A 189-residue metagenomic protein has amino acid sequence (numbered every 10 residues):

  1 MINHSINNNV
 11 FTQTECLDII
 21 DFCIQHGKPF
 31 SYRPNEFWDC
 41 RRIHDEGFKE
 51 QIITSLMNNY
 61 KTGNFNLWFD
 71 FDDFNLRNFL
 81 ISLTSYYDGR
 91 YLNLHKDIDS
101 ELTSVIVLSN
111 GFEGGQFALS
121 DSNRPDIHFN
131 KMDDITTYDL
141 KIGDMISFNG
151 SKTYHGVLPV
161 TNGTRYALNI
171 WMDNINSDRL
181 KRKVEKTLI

Functional and structural regions predicted by a protein language model:
M1-F74, K186-L188: Non-heme Fe(II)/2-oxoglutarate
L67-L188: Catalytic core of non-heme Fe(II) oxygenases with the double-stranded beta-helix
